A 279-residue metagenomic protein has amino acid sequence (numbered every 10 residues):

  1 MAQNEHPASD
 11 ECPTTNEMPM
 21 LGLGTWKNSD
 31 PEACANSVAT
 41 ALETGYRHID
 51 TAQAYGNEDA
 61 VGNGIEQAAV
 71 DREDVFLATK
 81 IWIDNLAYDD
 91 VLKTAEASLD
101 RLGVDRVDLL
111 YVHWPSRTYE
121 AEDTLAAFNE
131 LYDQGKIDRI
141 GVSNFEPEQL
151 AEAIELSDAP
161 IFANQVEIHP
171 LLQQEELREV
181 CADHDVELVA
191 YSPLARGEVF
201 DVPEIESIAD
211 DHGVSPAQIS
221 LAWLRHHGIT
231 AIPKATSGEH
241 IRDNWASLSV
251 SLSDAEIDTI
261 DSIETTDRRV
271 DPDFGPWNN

Functional and structural regions predicted by a protein language model:
M1-D74, P276: N-terminal binding-site loop/beta-alpha segment at the start of enzyme catalytic domains that lines or forms
C12-P13, T40-E43, G62-D74, E96-D105 (+3 more regions): Acidic (Asp/Glu)-rich catalytic clusters
S29-E32, D50-A60, D84-D89, R117-E120 (+2 more regions): Acidic-and-aromatic substrate-binding clefts and catalytic sites of carbohydrate-active enzymes
S29-L42, A87-L102, L150, Q173: Short, acidic/polar
R47, D105-D108, D138, F162: Short acidic/polar active-site loop segments enriched in Thr and Asp
T79-L131: Glycine/small-residue-rich loop that forms an oxyanion/phosphate-binding "nest" at active or ligand-binding sites
P115-N279: Beta/alpha (TIM)-barrel catalytic core signal, keyed to glycine-rich beta->alpha loops juxtaposed to Asp/Glu that bind
